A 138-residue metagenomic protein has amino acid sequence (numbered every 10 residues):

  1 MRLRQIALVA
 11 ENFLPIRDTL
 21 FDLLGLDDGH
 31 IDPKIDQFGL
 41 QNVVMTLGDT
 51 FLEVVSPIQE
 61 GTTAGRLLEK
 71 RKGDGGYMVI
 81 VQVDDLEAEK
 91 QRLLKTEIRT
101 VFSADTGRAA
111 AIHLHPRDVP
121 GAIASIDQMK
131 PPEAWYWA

Functional and structural regions predicted by a protein language model:
M1-G61: An N-terminus-focused feature that recognizes amino-terminal "leader" regions
R2-E11, V43-G48, G65-E89, L114: Vicinal oxygen chelate
I16-L20, A88-L93: Hydrophobic side chains in well-ordered alpha-helices
D22, K70, L94: Short polybasic/polar patches that bind polyanions
G29, K70-K72, V101: Short amphipathic alpha-helical linker/capping segments at the junctions of internal repeats and modular domains
P33, V44, E53, K90-A138: Vicinal oxygen chelate
P57, Q82-D84, M129: Beta-hairpin (beta-strand-turn-beta-strand) motif
G61-R66, E133: Serine-centered coil/turn micro-motif
